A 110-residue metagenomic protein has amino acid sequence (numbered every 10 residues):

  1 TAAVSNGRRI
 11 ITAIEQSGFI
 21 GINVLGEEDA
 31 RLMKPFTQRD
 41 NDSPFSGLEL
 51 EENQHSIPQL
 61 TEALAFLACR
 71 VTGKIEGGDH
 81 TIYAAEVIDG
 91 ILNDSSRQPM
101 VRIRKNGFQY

Functional and structural regions predicted by a protein language model:
T1-Y110: Basic, polyanion-binding surface patches
